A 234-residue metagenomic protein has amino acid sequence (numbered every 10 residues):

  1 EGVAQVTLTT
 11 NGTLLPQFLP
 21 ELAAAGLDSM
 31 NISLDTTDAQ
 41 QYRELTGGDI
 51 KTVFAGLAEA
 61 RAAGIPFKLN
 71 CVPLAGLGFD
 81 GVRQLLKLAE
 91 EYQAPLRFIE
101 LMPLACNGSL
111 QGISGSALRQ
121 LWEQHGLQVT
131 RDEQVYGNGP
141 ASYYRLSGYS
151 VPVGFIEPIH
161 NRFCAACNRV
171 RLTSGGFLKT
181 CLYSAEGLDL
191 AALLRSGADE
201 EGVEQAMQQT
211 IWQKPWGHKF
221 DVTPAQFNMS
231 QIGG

Functional and structural regions predicted by a protein language model:
E1-I99: Radical SAM/AdoMet-radical enzyme domain recognition
Q84-K87, E91, L101-G234: Auxiliary Fe-S-binding modules of radical SAM enzymes
